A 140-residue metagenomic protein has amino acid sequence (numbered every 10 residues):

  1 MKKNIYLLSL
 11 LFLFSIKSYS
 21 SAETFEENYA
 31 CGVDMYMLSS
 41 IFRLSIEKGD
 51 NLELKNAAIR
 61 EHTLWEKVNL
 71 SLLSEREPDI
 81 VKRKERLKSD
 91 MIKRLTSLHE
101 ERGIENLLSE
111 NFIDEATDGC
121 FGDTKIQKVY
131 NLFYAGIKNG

Functional and structural regions predicted by a protein language model:
M1-A22: Classical Sec-dependent N-terminal signal peptides that target proteins to the secretory pathway
I5-Y6, S20, I46, R86-L87 (+2 more regions): Sequence-pattern detector for short linear motifs and compositional/periodic biases rather than a specific fold
F14, F25-E26, D114: Processing junctions and N-termini across compartments
S21-T24, N106: Short, charged/polar micro-motifs that form catalytic or ligand-binding hotspots
E23-P78: Short N-proximal segments of mature Sec-exported proteins
A57-G140: Compact alpha-helical subdomains of small soluble proteins
